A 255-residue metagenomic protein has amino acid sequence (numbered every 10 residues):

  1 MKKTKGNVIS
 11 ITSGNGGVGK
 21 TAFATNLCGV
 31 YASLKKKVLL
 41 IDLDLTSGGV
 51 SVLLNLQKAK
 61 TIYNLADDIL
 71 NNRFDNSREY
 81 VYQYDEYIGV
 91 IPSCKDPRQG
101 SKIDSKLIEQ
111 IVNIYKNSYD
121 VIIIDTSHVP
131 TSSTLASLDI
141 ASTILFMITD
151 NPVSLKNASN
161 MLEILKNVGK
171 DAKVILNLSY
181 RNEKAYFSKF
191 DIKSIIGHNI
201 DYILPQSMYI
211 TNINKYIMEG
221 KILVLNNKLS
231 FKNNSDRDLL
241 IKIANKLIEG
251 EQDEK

Functional and structural regions predicted by a protein language model:
M1-V8, E163-A172, I217, I241-K255: Acidic-aromatic/histidine active-site loop/patch
K2-V38: Walker A (P-loop) phosphate-binding motif
Y31-V90: Phosphate-binding loop that captures ATP/GTP phosphates
L45-T46, K95-R98, P152, S179-E183 (+1 more regions): Conserved nucleotide-binding/hydrolysis micro-motifs of P-loop NTPases
N55-K60, I164-L165, F190-K193, E219-I222: Short, hinge-like loop/turn segments at secondary-structure boundaries
N71-S133: Cytosolic-facing regulatory segments adjacent to core modules
Q110-N117, V121, T126-I203: Conserved catalytic-core segment of NTP-binding enzymes
I192-L225: Beta-strand-loop-alpha "switch" segments that mediate conformational coupling across diverse proteins
